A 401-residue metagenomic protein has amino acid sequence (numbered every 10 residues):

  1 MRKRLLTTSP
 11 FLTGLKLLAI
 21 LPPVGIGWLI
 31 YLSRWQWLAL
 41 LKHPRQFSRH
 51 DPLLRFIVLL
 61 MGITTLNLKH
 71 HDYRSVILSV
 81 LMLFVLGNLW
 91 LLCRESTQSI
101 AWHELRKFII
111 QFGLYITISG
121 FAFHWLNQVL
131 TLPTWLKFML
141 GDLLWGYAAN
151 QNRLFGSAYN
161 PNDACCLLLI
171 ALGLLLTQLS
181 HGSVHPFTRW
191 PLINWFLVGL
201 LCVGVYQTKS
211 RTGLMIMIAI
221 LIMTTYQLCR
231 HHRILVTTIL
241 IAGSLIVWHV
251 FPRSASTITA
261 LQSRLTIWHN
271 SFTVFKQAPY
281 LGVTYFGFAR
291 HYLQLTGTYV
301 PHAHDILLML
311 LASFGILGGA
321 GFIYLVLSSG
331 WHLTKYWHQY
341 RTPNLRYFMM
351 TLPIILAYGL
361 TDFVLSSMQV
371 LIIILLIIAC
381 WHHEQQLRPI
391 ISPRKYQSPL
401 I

Functional and structural regions predicted by a protein language model:
M1-H43, L60-H70, I355-G359: N-terminal signal-anchor transmembrane segment
P10-G14, V58, T334-T361, L371: Loop-to-helix entry and N-terminal half of a specific, functionally important transmembrane alpha helix in multi-pass
L32-L38, F348-L360, V364-I401: Transmembrane alpha-helices of multi-pass inner-membrane enzymes
R34, R106-F138, D142-A149, G156-K209 (+4 more regions): Alpha-helical transmembrane segments of multi-pass inner-membrane proteins
K42, T64-N127, A357: Transmembrane alpha-helical segments and their membrane-water interfaces
A122-Q128, T225-L261, F272-K276: A membrane-periplasm/extracellular boundary helix in multi-pass inner-membrane enzymes that assemble envelope glycans
C202, Y206, Y299-L333, A357: A conserved mid-to-late transmembrane alpha helix and its immediate loop/hinge that forms the functional core
S254-H269, T273-K276, L281-F314, H338: Long extracytoplasmic/lumenal interhelical loops at the membrane interface of multi-pass membrane proteins
